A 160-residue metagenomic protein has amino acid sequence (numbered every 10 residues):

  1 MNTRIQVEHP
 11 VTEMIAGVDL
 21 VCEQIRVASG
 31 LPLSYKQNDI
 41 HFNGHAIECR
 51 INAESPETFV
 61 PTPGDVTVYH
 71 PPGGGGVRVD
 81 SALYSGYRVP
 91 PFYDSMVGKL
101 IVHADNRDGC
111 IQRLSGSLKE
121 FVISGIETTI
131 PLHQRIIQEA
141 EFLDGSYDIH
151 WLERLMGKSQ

Functional and structural regions predicted by a protein language model:
M1-Q160: ATP-dependent carboxylate activation and anion-phosphoryl transfer catalytic cores that bind Mg-ATP to form
